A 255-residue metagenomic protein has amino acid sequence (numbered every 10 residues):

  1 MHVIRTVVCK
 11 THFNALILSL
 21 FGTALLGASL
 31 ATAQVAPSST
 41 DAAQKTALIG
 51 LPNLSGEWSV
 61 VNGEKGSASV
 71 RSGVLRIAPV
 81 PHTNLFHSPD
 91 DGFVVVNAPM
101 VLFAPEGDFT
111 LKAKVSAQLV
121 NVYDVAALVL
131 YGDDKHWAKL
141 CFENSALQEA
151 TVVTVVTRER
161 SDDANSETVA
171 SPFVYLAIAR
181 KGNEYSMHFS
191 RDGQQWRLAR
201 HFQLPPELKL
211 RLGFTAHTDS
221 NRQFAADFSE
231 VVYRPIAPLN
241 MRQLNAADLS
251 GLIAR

Functional and structural regions predicted by a protein language model:
M1-F13: N-terminal secretory signal peptides that target proteins for export/translocation
T6, L16-L18, S38: Alpha-helical and His/Cys-centered functional microenvironments
V7-C9, G22, A36, T157-R158: A subset of signal/propeptide-processing and intrinsically disordered low-complexity segments in secreted/extracellular
A15-A28: Bacterial N-terminal signal peptides
G27, A31-V35: Boundary at the C-terminal end of the N-terminal hydrophobic targeting segment
V35-R255: Extracellular glycan-recognition regions
